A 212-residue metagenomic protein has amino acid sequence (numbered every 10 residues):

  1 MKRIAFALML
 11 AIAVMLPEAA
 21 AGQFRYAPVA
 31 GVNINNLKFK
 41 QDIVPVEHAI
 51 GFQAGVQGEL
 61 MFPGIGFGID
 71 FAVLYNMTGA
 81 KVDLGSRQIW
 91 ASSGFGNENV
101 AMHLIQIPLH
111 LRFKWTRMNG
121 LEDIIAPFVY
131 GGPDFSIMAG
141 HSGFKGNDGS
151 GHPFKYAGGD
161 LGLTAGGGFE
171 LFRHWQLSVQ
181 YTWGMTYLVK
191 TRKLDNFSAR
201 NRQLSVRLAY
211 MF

Functional and structural regions predicted by a protein language model:
A20-E59, M138-G143, A209-F212: Short glycine/proline- and aromatic-enriched beta-strand/turn motifs that initiate or cap beta-hairpins
A20-F24, P63-F67, T116-A126: Short loop/turn motifs that connect adjacent beta-strands in outer-membrane beta-barrel proteins
G22-F24, V46-F52, A101-I107, I125 (+2 more regions): Residues that define the transmembrane beta-barrel architecture of outer-membrane proteins
P28-A30, A54, I69-V73, L109 (+4 more regions): Membrane-embedded beta-strand positions of outer-membrane beta-barrel proteins
V32-N36, Y75-G79, W115, P133-H141 (+2 more regions): Transmembrane beta-strands of outer-membrane beta-barrel pores
L37-V46, M77-H103, I137-A157, Y187-L204: Flexible, solvent-exposed loop segments that connect beta-strands
I65-I69, N119, R173-V179: Repeated loop/turn-to-beta-strand initiation elements of outer-membrane beta-barrel proteins
H110, S198-F212: Outer-membrane beta-barrel "beta-signal"
